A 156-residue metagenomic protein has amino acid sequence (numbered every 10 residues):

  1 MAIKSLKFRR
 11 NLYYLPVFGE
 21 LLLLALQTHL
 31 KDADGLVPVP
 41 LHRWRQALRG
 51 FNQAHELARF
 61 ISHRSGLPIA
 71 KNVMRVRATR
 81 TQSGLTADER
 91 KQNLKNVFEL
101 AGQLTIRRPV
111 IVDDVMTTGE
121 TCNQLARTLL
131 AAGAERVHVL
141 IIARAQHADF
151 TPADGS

Functional and structural regions predicted by a protein language model:
M1-F60, S83: Extended interfacial segments that mediate partner engagement and assembly in macromolecular machines
L24, T28, R59, H63 (+3 more regions): Short, well-ordered alpha-helices that flank and scaffold nucleotide-derived cofactor binding pockets
K31, H63, L104-T105: Short loop/helix-cap segments at secondary-structure boundaries that form the rim of catalytic
E56, G66-P68: Short secondary-structure boundary micro-motifs
P68-S156: PRPP/pyrophosphate-binding module of the type I phosphoribosyltransferase fold
